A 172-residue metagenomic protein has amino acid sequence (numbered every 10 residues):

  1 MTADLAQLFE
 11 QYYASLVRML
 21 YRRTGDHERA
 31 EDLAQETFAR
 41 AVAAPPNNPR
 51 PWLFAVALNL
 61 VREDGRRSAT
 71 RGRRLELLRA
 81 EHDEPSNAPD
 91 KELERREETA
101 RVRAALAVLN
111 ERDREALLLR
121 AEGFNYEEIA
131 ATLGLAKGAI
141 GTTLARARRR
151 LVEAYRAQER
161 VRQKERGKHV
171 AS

Functional and structural regions predicted by a protein language model:
M1-R18, R22, E28-E31, V42 (+1 more regions): A short, charge-rich alpha-helical start-of-domain segment used by transcription regulators
Q7, A100-L109: Short amphipathic alpha-helical boundary/capping segments
L16, L20, A30-A41, V56-A57 (+3 more regions): Short, small-hydrophobic-rich alpha-helical interface motif
Q35-R50, R67-S68: Sigma70-family region 2
N48, A55-L77, R95, E153 (+1 more regions): Arg/Lys-rich amphipathic alpha helix in sigma70-family domain 2
L58, L133-A157: DNA-recognition helix of helix-turn-helix
R71-R95, N125-Y126, E165-K168: Internal acidic/polar
A116-L117: A short pre-motif secondary-structure segment
